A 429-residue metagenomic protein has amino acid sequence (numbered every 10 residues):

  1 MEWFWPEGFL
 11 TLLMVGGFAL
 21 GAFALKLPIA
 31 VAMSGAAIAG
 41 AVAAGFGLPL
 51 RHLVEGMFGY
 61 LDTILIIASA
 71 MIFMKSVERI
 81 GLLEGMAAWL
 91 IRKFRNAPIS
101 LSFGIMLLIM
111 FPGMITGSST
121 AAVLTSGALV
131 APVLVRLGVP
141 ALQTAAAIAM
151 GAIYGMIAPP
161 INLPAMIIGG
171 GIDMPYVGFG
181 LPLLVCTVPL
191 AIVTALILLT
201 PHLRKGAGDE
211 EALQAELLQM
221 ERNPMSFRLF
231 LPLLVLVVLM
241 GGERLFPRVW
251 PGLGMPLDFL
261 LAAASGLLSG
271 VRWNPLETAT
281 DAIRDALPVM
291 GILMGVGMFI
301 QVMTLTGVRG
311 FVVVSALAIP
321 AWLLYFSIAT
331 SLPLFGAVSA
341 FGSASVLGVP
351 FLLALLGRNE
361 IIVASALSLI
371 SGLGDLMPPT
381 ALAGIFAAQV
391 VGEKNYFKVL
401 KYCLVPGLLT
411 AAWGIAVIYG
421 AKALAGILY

Functional and structural regions predicted by a protein language model:
M1-V15, G40-A44, L181-D281, Q389-N395 (+2 more regions): Long, contiguous bundles of hydrophobic transmembrane helices that form the permeation core of multi-pass
W5-F9, G59-I64, L90-L107, R136-T144 (+3 more regions): Membrane-interfacial loop-to-helix junctions in multi-pass transporters
T11-F23, S34-V42, S69-M74, L108-G113 (+6 more regions): Hydrophobic core segments of alpha-helical transmembrane domains in multi-pass membrane transport and ion-translocation
L25-I29, D62-T63, M74-E84, G113-T125 (+4 more regions): Short helix-coil transition sites and intra-membrane helix breaks within transmembrane domains of multi-pass
V31, L50-E84, P256, L268-G310 (+1 more regions): Core transmembrane alpha-helical segments of multi-pass membrane transporters/permeases
F46, R79-L83, K93-N96, V133-T144 (+3 more regions): Juxtamembrane helix-boundary/capping and inter-helix hinge elements in multi-pass membrane proteins
A68, N96-L129, I319-G372: Hydrophobic alpha-helical transmembrane segments of multi-pass integral membrane proteins, predominantly secondary
G85-A87, T120-V133, N162-I172, G342-L355 (+1 more regions): Re-entrant/interfacial helical elements at transmembrane boundaries that shape and gate the permeation pathway
